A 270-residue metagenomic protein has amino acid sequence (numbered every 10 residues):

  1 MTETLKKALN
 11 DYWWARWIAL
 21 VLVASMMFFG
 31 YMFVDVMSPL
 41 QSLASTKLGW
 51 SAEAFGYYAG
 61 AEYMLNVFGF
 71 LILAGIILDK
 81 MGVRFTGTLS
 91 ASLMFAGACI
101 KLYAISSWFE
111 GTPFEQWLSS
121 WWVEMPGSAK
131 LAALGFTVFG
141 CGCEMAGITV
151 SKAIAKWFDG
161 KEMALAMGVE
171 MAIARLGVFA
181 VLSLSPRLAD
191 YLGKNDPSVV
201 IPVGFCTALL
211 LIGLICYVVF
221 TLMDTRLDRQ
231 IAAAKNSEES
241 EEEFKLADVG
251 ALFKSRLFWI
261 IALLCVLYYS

Functional and structural regions predicted by a protein language model:
T2-W13, R226-I261: Juxtamembrane intracellular "pre-TM" segments in multi-pass secondary transporters
I18-A52: Extracytoplasmic
G60-I76: Central cavity-lining transmembrane alpha-helices of secondary-active solute carriers, predominantly the Major
S92-E124: C-terminal ends and interior cores of transmembrane alpha-helices in multi-pass membrane transporters/permeases
G135-I173: Cytoplasmic helix-loop-helix junction between adjacent transmembrane helices in 12-TM secondary transporters
A164-A189: Glycine-rich segments within core transmembrane alpha-helices of 12-TM secondary carriers
V200-F220: Symmetry-related core transmembrane helices of the 12-TM Major Facilitator Superfamily/SLC fold
